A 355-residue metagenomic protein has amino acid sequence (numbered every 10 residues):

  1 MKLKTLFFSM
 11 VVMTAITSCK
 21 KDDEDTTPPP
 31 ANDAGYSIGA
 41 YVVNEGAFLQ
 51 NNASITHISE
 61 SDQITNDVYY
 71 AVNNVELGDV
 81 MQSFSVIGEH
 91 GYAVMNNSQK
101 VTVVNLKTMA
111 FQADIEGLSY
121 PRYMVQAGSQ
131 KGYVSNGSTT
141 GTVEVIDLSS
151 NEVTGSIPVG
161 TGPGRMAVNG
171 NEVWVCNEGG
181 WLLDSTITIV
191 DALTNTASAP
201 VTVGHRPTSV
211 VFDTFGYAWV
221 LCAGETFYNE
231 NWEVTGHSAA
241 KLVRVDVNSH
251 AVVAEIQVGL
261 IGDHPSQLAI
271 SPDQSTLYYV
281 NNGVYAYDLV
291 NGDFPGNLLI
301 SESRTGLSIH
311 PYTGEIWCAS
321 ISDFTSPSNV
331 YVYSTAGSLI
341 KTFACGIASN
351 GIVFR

Functional and structural regions predicted by a protein language model:
M1-F7: Bacterial N-terminal signal peptides that target proteins for export
T5, K20-R355: Predominantly soluble domains enriched in secretory-pathway, periplasmic, or organellar proteins
A15-S18: C-terminal motif of bacterial Sec signal peptides marking the signal peptidase cleavage site
